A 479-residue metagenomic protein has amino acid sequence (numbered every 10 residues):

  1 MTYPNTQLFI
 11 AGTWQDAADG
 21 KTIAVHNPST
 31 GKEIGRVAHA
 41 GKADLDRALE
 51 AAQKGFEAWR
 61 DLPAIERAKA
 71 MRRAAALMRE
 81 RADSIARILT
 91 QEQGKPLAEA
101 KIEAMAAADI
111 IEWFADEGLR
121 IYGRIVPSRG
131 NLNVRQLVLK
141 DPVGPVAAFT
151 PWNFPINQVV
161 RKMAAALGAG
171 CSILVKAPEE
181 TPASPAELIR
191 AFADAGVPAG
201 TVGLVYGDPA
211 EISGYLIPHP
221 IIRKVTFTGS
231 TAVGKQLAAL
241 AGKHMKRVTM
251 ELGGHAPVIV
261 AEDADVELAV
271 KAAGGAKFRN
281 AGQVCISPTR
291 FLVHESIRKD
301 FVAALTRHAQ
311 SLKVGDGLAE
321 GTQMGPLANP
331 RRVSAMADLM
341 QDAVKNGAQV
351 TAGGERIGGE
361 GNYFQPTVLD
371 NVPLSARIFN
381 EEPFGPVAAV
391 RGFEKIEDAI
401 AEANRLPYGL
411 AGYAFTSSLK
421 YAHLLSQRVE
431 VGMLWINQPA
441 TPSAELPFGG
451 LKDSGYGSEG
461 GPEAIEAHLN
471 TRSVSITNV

Functional and structural regions predicted by a protein language model:
M1-S29: Hydrophobic face of amphipathic alpha-helices that form TPR/SEL1-like repeat modules and related alpha-solenoid
T30-R36, I221-I222, I259, K313 (+4 more regions): Conserved C-terminal structural/oligomerization subdomain of aldehyde/semialdehyde dehydrogenase
G31, R67, L89, I111 (+10 more regions): Residue-level signal for inorganic ion chemistry
K32-Y122: Glycine-rich loop-to-alpha-helix module at the N-terminal edge of alpha/beta enzyme cores
E33-A40, G55-D61, A148, V258-A261 (+5 more regions): Short, well-ordered beta-strand elements within core beta-sheets of diverse protein domains
F56, R60, A75-A82, A86 (+18 more regions): Structural signal for hydrophobic packing residues in well-ordered secondary-structure cores of soluble enzyme domains
I125-L268, F393: Rossmann-like NAD(P) dinucleotide-binding subdomain of oxidoreductase/dehydrogenase enzymes
A232-P373, I436: ALDH superfamily catalytic-core signature
